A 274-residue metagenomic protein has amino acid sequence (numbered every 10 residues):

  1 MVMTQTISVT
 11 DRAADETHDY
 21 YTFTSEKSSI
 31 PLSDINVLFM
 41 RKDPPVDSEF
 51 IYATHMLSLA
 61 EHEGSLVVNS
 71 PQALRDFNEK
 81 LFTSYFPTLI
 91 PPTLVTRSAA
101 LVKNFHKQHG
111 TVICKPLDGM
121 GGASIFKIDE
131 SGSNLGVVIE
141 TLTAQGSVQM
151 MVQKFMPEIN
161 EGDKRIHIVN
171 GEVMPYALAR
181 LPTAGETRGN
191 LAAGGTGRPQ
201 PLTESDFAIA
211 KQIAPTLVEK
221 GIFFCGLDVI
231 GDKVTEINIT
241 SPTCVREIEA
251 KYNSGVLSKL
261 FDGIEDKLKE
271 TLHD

Functional and structural regions predicted by a protein language model:
M1-V95: Conserved N-proximal alpha/beta basic substrate-recognition cap immediately N-terminal to, or forming the N-lobe
V46-E49, L74-K80, L101-N104, M120-S124 (+1 more regions): Short, well-ordered, mixed-charge alpha-helical segments that flank or form enzyme active sites
T54-S58, T83, V102-K103, I139-E140 (+2 more regions): Short amphipathic alpha-helical segments and helix-helix/interface helices
V67, V112-I113: Hydrophobic beta-strand scaffold residues
P71-R75, R180-P182, I230-V234: Short glycine-enriched loops at secondary-structure junctions
A100, K107-T111, D118-I209, L217: Phosphate-binding site of ATP-dependent enzymes
R198-D274: ATP-dependent carboxylate activation and anion-phosphoryl transfer catalytic cores that bind Mg-ATP to form
